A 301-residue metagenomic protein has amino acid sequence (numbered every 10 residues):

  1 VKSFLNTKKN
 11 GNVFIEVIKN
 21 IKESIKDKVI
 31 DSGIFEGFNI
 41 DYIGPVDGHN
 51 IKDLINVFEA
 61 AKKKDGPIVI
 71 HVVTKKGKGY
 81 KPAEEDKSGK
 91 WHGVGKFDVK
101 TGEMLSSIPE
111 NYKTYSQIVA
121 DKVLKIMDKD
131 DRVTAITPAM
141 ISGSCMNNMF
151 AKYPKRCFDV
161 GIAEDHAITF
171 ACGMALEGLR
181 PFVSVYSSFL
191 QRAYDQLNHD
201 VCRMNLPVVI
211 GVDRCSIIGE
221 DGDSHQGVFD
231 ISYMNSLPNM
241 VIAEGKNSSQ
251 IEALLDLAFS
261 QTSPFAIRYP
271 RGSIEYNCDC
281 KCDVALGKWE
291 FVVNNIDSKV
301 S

Functional and structural regions predicted by a protein language model:
V1-N10, K22, M204, P238: Mobile "lid/hinge" segments at catalytic clefts and subdomain interfaces of large enzymes
N6-G11, V119-V123: Active-site/ligand-binding loops adjacent to catalytic centers
E23-S32, G37-V57, K62-F265, S273: Thiamine diphosphate
I274-V292: Aromatic-enriched
V293-S298: Flexible, low-complexity linker/loop segments at domain and module junctions
S301: Glycine-rich phosphate/diphosphate-binding loop of Rossmann-like nucleotide-binding domains
